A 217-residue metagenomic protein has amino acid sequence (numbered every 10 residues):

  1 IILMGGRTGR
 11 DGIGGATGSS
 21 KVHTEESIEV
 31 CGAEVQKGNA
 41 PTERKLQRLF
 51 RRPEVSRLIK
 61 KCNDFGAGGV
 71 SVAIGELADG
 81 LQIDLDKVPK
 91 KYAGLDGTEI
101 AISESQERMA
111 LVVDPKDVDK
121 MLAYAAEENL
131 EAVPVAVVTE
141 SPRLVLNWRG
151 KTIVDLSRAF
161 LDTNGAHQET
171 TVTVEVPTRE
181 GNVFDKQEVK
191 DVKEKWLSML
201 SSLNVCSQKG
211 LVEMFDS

Functional and structural regions predicted by a protein language model:
I1-S217: Glycine/proline-enriched, intrinsically flexible loops and inter-domain linkers
